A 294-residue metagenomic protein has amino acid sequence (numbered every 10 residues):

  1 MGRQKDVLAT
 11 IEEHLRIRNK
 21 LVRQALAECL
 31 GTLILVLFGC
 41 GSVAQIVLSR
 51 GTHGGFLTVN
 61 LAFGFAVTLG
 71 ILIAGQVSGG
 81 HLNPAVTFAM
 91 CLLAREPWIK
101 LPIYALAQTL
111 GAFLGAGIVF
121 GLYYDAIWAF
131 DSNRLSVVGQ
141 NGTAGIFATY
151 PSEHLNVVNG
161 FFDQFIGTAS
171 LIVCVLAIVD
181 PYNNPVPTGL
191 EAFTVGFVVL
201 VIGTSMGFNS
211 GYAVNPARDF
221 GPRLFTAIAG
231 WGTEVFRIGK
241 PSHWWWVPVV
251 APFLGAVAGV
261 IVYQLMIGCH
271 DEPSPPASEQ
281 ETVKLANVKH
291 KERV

Functional and structural regions predicted by a protein language model:
M1-V294: Membrane-interface helix-loop junctions and terminal tails of multi-pass membrane proteins
